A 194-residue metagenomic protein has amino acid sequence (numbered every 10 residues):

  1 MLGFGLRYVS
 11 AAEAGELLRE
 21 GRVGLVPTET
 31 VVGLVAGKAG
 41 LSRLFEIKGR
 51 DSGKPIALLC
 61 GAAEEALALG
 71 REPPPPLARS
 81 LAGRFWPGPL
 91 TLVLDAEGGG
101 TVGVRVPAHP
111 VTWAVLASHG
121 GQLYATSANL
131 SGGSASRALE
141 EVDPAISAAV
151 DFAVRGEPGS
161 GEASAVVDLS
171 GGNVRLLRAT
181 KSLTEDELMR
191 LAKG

Functional and structural regions predicted by a protein language model:
M1-G194: Active-site-adjacent structural elements in enzyme catalytic cores
